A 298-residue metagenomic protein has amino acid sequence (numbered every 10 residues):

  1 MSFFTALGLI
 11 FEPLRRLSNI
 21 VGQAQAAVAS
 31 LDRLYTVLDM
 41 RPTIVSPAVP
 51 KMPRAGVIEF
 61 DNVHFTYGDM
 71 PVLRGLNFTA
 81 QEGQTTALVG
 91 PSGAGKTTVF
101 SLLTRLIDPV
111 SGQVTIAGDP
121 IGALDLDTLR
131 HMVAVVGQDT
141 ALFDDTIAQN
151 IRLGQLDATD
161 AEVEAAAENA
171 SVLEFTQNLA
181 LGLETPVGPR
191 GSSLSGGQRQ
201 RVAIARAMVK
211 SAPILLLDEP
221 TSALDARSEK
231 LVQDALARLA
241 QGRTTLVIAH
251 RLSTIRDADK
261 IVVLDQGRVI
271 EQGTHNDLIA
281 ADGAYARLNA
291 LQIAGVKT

Functional and structural regions predicted by a protein language model:
M1-T5: Membrane-water interface of transmembrane alpha-helices in multipass transporters/channels
L9, N19, T43, A294-K297: N-terminal processing/targeting junctions
L9-V37: Cytosolic ends of transmembrane helices, especially the final helix of ABC transmembrane type-1 domains
E12, M40-T43, L181: Flexible, glycine-biased helix-capping/connector loops in cytosolic signal-transduction modules
T36, T43, R152: Conserved E/DxxT/N motif and adjacent residues on the DHp alpha2 helix of HisKA-family sensor histidine kinases
S46, P53-T298: ABC-type nucleotide-binding domain
